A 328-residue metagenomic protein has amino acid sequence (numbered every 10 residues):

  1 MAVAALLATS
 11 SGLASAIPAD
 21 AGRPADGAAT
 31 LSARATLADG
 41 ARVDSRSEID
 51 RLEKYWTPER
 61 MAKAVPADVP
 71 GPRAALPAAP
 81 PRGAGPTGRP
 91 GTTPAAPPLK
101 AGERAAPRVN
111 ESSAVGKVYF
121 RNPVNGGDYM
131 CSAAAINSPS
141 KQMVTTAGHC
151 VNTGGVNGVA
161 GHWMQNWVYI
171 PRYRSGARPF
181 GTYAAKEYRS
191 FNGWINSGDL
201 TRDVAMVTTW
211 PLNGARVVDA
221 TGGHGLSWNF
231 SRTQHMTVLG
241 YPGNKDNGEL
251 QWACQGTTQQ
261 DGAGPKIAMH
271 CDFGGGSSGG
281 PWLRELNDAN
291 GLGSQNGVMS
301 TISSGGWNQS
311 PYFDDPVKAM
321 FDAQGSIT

Functional and structural regions predicted by a protein language model:
M1-G22: Secretory targeting and sorting signals
S15-N137: Protease-domain processing segments flanking chymotrypsin-fold serine proteases, especially trypsin-like
T57, V118, A133, T146 (+5 more regions): Terminal peptide-recognition signature
P98-Y129, I136-N137, G158-A215: Conserved catalytic-core segment of clan PA serine endopeptidases
H149-N152, Y173-G176, P211-G214, G243-N244 (+2 more regions): Acidic glycine-/aspartate-rich tracts in secreted/extracellular proteins
A185, L200-H270: Chymotrypsin/trypsin-fold serine protease catalytic domain
D272-V298: Catalytic nucleophile loop of clan PA
N296, S300-T328: C-terminal cap/linker of serine protease catalytic domains
